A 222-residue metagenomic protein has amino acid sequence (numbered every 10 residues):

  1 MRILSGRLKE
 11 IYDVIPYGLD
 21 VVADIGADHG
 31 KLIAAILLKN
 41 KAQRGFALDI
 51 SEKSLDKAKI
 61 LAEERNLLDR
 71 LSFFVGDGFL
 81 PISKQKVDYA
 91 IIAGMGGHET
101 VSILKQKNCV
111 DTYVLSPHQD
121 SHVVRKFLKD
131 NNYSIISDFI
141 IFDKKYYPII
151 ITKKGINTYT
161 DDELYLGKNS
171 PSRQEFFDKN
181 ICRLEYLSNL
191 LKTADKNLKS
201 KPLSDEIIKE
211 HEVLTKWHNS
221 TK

Functional and structural regions predicted by a protein language model:
M1-G18, A34: S-adenosyl-L-methionine
R2-G6, H98-K222: Class I S-adenosyl-L-methionine
L19-D28: Conserved class I S-adenosyl-L-methionine
H29-K41: Conserved SAM-binding loop of SAM-dependent methyltransferases across substrates and taxa, primarily the Class I
R44-D49: Conserved SAM-binding motif I beta-strand of class I
E52-D56: Short alpha-helix immediately C-terminal to the canonical SAM-binding loop
K59-K84: S-adenosyl-L-methionine
V87-G94: Short SAM/SAH-binding signature in class I
